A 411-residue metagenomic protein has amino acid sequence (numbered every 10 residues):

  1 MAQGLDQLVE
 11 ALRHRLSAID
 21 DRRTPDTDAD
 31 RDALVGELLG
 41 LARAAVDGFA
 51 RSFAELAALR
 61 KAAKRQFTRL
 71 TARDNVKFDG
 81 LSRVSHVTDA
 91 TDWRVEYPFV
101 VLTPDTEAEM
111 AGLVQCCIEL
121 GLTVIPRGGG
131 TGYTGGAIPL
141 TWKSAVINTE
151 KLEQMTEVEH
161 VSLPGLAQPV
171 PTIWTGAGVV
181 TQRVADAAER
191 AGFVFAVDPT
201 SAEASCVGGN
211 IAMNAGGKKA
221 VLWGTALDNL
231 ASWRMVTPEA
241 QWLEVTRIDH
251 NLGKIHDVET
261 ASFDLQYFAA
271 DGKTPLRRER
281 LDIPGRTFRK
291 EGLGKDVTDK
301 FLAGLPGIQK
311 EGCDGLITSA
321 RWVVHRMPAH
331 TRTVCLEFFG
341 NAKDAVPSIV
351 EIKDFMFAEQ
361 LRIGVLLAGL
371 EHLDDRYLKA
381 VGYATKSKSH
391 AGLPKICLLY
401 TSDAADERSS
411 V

Functional and structural regions predicted by a protein language model:
M1-Q115, G132-T172, T200, V323-V324 (+4 more regions): N-terminal flexible segment immediately upstream of the FAD-binding catalytic core in FAD-dependent oxidoreductases
A62-R73, G112-L120, A187, S348-E359: Generic non-transmembrane alpha-helical segments
R73-G80, F195-P199, R280, T287-K295 (+1 more regions): Flexible, glycine/charged-enriched surface loops at secondary-structure junctions
L122-T123, V194: Residue-level detector of anion-binding/catalytic polar loops
R127-T131: Glycine-rich beta-strand-to-loop/alpha-helix junction loops that act as flexible
M155-G165, W174-D354: FAD-binding subdomain of flavoenzyme oxidoreductases
Y400-E407: Conserved small/polar residues in nucleotide/adenosyl-binding loops
